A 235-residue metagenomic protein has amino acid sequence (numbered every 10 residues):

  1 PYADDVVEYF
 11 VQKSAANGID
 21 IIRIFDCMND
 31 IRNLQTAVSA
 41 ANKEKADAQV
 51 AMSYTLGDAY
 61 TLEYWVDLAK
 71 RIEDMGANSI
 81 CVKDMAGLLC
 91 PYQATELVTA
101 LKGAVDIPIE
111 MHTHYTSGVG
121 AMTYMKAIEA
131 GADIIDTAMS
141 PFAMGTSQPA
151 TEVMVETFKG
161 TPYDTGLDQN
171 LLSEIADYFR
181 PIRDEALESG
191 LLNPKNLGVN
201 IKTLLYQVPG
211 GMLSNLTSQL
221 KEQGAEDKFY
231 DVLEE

Functional and structural regions predicted by a protein language model:
P1-R23, C27-E235: Catalytic cores and adjacent flexible loops of soluble metabolic enzymes that perform enolate/carbanion chemistry on
